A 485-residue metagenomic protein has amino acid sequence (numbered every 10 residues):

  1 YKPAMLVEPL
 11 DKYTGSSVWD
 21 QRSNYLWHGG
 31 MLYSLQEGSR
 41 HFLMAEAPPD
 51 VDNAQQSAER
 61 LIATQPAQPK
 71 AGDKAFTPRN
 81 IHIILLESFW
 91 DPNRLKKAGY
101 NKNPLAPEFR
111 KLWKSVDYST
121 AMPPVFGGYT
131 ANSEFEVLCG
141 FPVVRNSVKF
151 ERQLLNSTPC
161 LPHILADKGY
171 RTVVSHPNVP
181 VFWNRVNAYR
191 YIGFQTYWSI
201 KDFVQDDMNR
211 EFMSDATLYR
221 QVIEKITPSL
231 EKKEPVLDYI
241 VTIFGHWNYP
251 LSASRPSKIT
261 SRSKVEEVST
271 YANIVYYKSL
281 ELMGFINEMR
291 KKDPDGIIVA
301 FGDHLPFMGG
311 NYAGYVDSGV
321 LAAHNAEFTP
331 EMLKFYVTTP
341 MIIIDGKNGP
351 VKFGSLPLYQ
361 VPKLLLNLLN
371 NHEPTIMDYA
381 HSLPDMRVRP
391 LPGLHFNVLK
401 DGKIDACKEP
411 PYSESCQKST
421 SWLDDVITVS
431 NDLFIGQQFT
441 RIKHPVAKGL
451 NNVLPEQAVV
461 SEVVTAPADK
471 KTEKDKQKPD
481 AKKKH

Functional and structural regions predicted by a protein language model:
Y1-N24: Transmembrane and membrane-interface helices of multi-pass, inner-membrane envelope-modifying transferases
P9, T14, M31, L35-G38 (+2 more regions): General structural feature for long, well-ordered alpha-helical segments within catalytic domains of soluble enzymes
N24, A47-A54, C416-S419, I435: Intrinsic-disorder-associated interaction segments
G29-F76: Helix-hairpin-helix/helix-loop-helix acidic hairpins
E59-R79, I83-L86, D91-H485: Solvent-exposed soluble domains appended to multi-pass membrane proteins
